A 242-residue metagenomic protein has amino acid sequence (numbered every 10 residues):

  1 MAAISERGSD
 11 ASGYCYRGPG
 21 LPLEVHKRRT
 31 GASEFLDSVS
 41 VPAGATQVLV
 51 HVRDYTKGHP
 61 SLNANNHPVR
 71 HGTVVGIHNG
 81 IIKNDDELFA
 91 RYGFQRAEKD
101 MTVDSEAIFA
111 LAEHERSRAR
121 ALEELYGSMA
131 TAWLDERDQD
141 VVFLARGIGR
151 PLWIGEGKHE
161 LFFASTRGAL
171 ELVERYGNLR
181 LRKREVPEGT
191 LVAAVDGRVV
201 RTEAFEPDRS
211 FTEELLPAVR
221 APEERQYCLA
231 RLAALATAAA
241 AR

Functional and structural regions predicted by a protein language model:
M1-R242: Conserved short alpha-helical segments that host acidic/polar catalytic motifs at enzyme active sites
